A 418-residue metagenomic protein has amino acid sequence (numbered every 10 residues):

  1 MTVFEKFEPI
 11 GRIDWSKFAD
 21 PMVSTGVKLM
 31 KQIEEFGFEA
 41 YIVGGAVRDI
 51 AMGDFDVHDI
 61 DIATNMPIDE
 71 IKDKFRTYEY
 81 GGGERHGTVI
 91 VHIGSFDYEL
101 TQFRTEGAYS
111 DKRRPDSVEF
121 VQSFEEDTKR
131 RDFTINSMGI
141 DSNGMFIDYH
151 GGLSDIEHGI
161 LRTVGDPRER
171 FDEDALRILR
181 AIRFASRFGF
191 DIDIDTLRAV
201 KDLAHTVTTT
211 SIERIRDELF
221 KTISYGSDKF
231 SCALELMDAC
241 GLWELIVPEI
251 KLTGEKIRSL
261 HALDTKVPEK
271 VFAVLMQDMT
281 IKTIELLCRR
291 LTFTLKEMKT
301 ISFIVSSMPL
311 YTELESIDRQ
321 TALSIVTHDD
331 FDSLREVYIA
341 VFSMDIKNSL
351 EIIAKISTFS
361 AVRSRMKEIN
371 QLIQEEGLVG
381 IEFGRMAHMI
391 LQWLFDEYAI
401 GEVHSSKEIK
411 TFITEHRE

Functional and structural regions predicted by a protein language model:
M1-E418: Catalytic cores of the polymerase beta-like nucleotidyltransferase superfamily and closely associated nucleotide
